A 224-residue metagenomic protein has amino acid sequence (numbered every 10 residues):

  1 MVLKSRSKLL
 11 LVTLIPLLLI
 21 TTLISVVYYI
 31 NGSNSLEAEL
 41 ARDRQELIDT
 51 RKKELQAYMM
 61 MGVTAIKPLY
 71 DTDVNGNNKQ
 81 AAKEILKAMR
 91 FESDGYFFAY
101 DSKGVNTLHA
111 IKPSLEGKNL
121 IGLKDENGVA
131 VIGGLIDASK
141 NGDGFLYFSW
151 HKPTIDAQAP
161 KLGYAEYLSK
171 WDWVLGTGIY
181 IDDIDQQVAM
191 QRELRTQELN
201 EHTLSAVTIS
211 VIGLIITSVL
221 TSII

Functional and structural regions predicted by a protein language model:
V2-L3, L10, L17, D49-T50 (+5 more regions): Non-catalytic interaction/Regulatory regions outside core domains
L3-S35, V207-I224: Extreme N-terminal signal-anchor transmembrane helix of membrane signaling/transducer proteins, especially in bacteria
L10, I24, Y28-E54, Y70 (+3 more regions): Juxtamembrane interface helices immediately C-terminal to a transmembrane segment
Q45, D49-K83, K112, E116 (+1 more regions): Extracellular/periplasmic ligand-binding regions of membrane signal-transduction receptors
M61-T64, K83-T154, A165: Extracytoplasmic ligand-binding sensor domains of the Cache superfamily
K161-K170, G178: A short, hydrophobic, proline-anchored segment that marks a local hinge/packing element in signaling and regulatory
D172-I184: Extended, hydrophilic extramembrane loops/domains of integral membrane proteins
D183-V211: Membrane-interface helix-start motif
